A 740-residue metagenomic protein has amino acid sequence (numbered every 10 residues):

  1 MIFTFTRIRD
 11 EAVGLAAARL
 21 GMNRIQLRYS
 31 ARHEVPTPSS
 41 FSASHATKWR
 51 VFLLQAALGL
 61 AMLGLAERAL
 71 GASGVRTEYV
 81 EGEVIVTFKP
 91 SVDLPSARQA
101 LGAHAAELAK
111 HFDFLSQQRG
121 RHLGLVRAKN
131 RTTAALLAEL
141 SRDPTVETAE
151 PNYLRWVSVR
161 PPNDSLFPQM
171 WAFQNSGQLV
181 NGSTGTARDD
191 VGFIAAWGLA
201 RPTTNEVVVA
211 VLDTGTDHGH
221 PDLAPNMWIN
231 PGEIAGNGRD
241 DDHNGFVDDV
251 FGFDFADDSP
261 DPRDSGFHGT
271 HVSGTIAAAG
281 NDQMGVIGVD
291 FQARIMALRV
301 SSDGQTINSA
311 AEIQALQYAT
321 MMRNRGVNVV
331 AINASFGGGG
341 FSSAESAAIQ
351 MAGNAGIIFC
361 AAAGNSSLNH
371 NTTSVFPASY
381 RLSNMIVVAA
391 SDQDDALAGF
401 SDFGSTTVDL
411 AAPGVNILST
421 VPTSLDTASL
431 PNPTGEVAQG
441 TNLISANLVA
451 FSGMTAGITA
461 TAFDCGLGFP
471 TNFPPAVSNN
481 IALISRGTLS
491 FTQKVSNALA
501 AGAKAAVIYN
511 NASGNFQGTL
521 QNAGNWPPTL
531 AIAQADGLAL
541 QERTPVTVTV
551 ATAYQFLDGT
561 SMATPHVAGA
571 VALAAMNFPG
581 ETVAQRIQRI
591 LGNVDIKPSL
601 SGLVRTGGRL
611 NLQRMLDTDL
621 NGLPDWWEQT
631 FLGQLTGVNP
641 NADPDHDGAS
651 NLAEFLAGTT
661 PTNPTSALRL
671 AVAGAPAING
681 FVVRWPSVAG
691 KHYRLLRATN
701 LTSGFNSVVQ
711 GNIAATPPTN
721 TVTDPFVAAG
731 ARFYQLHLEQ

Functional and structural regions predicted by a protein language model:
M1-K48: N-terminal secretory signal peptides that target proteins for export/translocation
N23, V51-F52, L65-E107, H111-Q117 (+3 more regions): Autoinhibitory N-terminal propeptides
D113-G120, S141-V208, T216-D222, N226-M227 (+1 more regions): Protease zymogen maturation seam
D190, I194-A311, R325-V330, F341 (+8 more regions): Subtilisin-like serine protease catalytic core
M227, I287-A297, Q317, M321 (+11 more regions): C-terminal subdomain of the subtilisin-like protease fold in secreted/lumenal serine endopeptidases
D257-D264, A551-M562: Short pre-catalytic strand/loop immediately N-terminal to key active-site residues, enriched for Gly-Thr
S374-V375, Q393, F400-G404, T420-L557 (+1 more regions): Structured lumen-facing ectodomains of secretory-pathway proteins
T618-Q740: Short, composition-biased motifs enriched in small/polar/acidic residues
